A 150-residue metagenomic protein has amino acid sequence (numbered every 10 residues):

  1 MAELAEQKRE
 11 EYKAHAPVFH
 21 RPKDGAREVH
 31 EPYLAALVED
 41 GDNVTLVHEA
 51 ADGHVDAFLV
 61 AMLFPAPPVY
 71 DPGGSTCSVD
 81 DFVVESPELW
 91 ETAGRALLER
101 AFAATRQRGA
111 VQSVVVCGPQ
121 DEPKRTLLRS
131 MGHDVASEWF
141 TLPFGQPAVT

Functional and structural regions predicted by a protein language model:
R9-Y33: Conserved GNAT-fold acetyl-CoA-binding loop/helix
E31-V47, S78: A short helix-loop-beta-strand connector motif used in the catalytic cores of GNAT acetyltransferases and, in some
V47, H54-L63: Conserved beta-strand in the GNAT
M62, P72-S86, E138-T141: Conserved acetyl-CoA binding element of GNAT-fold acetyltransferases
A66, V116-G118, R129, D134-P147: Conserved catalytic-core motifs of GNAT/GCN5-like acyltransferases
D81-V84, W90-A103, S130: Conserved acetyl-CoA-binding loop-helix of GNAT-fold acetyltransferases
R95, E99, Q107, P119-S137: Conserved active-site alpha-helix within GNAT-family acetyltransferase domains
T105-C117: Conserved GNAT acetyl-CoA-binding A-motif
